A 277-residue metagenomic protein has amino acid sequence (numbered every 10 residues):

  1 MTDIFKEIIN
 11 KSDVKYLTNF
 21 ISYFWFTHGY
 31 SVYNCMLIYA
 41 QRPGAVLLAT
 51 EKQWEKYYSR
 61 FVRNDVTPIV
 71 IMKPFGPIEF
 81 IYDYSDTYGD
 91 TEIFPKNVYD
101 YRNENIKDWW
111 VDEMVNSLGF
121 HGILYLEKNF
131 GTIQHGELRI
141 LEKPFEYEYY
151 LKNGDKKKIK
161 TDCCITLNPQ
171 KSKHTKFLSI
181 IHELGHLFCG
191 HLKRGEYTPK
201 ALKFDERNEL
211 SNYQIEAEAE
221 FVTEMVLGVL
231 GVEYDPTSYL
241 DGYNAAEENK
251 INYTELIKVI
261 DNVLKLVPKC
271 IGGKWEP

Functional and structural regions predicted by a protein language model:
M1-P277: N-terminal accessory/interface modules of nucleic-acid-binding and processing proteins
